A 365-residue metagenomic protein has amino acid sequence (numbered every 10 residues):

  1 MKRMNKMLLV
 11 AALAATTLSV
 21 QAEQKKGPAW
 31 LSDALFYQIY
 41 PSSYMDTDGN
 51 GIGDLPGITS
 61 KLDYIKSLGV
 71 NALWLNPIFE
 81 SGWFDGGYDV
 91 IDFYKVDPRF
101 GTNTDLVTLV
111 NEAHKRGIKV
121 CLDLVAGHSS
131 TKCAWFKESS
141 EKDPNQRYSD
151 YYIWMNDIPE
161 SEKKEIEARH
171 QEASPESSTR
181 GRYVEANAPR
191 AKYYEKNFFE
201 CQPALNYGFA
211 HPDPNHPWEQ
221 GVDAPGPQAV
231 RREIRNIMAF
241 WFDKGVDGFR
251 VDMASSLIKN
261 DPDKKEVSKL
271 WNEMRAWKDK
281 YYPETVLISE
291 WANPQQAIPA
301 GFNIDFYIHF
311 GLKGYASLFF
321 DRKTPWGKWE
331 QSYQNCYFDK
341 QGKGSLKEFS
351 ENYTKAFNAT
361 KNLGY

Functional and structural regions predicted by a protein language model:
M1-L9: Bacterial N-terminal signal peptides that target proteins for export
A11-V20: Hydrophobic h-region of N-terminal signal peptides that target proteins for export in Gram-negative bacteria
E23-L122, G127-R235, A239-F240, D247 (+1 more regions): N-terminal structural segment of carbohydrate-active enzymes
G49-I52, D261-K265: Short, solvent-exposed loop/turn segments at secondary-structure boundaries
L62, L106, V110, M238-A239 (+2 more regions): Generic structural signal for well-ordered alpha-helices, preferentially at hydrophobic/aromatic core positions
V96, E112-A113, K264-T285: Alpha-helix-loop-beta-strand connector modules within alpha/beta enzyme cores
T131-K132, K137-S174, R275-Y365: Conserved alpha/beta catalytic core and glycan-binding cleft of carbohydrate-active enzymes
